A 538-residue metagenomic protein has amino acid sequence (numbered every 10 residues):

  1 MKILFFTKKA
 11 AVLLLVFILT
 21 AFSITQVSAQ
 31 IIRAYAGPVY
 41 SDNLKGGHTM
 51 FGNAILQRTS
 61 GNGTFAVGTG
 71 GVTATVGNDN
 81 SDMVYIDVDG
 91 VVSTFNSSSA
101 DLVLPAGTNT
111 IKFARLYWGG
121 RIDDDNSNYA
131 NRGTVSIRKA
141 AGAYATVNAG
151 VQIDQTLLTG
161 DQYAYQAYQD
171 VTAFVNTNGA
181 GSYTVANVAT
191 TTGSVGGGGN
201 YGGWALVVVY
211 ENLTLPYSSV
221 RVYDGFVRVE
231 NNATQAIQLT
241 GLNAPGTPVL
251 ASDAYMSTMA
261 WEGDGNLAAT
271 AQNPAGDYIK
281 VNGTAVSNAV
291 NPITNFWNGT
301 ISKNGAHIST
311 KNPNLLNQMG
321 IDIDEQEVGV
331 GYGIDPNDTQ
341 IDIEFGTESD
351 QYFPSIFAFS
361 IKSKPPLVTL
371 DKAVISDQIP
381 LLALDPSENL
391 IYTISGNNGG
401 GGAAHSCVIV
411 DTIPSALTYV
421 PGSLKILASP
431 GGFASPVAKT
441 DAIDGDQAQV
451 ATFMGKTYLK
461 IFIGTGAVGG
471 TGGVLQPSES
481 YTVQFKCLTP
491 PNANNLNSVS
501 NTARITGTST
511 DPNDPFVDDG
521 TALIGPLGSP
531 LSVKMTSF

Functional and structural regions predicted by a protein language model:
M1-I31: Bacterial Sec-dependent N-terminal signal peptides
S28-P366: Disulfide-rich extracellular domains of secreted proteins
G246-L250, I379-E388: Short, solvent-exposed loop/linker segments at the N-terminal edge of repeated beta-sheet extracellular domains
I323-V330, T457-N497: Low-complexity, intrinsically disordered segments enriched in Ser/Thr together with acidic residues
G346-A373, T482, T489-F538: Extracellular/luminal low-complexity Ser/Thr/Pro-rich, glycosylation-prone repeat/linker regions
D371-P380, L424-L427: Short, solvent-exposed loop/edge segments of extracellular or virion-exposed proteins
L384-I413: Short beta-strand elements of extracellular/lumenal beta-sandwich folds
V408, T412-V468: A surface/secretory-pathway sequence property marking extracellular, secreted, or lumenal proteins enriched
